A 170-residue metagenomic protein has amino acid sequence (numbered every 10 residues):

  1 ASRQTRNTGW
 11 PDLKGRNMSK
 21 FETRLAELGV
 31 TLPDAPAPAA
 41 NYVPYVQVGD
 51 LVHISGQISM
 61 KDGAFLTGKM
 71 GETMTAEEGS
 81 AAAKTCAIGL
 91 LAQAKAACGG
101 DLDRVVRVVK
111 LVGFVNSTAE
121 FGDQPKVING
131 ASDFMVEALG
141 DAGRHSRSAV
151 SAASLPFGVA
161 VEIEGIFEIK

Functional and structural regions predicted by a protein language model:
A1-N17: Short, Lys/Arg-enriched N-terminal segments with co-localized hydrophobic residues within the first ~10-30 amino acids
M18-K170: Short, polar/acidic, helix-capping and beta-turn segments at strand->helix junctions that line the mouths
